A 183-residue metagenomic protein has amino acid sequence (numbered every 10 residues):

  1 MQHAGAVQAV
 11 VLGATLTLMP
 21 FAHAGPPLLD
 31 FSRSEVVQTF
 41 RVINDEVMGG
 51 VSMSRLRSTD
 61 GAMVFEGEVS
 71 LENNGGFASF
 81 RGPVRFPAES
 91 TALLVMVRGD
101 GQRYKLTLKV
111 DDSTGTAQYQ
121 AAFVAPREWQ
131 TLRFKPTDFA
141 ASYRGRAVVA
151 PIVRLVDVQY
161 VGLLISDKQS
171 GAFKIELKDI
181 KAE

Functional and structural regions predicted by a protein language model:
M1-V11: Bacterial N-terminal signal peptides that target proteins for export
A9-M19: Bacterial N-terminal signal peptides
F21-E183: Beta-rich carbohydrate-recognition modules and glycan-binding surfaces
